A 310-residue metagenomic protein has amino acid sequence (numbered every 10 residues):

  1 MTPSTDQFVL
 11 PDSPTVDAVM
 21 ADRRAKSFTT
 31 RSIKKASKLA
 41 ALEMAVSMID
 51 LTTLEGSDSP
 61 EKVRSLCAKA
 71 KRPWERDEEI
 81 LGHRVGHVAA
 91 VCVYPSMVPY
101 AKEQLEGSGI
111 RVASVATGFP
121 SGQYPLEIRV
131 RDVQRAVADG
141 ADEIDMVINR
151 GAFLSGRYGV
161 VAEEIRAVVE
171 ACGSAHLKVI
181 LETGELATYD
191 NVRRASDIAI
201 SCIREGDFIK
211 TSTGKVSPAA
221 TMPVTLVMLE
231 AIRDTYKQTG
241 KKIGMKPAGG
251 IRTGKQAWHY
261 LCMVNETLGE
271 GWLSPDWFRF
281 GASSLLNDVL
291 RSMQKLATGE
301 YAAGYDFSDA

Functional and structural regions predicted by a protein language model:
M1-I49: Charged, compositionally biased N-terminal leader segments and the immediate start of the first structured element
A36-M44, S57-G86, S96-K246, R252-F280 (+1 more regions): Alpha/beta enzyme core
L51-L54: Structural signal for alpha-helical transmembrane segments and their membrane-water exit/capping regions in multi-pass
V91-V93: Short, hydrophobic beta-strand segments that form beta-sheet elements in well-ordered domains
S284-N287: Short, flexible loop segments at boundaries between secondary-structure elements
